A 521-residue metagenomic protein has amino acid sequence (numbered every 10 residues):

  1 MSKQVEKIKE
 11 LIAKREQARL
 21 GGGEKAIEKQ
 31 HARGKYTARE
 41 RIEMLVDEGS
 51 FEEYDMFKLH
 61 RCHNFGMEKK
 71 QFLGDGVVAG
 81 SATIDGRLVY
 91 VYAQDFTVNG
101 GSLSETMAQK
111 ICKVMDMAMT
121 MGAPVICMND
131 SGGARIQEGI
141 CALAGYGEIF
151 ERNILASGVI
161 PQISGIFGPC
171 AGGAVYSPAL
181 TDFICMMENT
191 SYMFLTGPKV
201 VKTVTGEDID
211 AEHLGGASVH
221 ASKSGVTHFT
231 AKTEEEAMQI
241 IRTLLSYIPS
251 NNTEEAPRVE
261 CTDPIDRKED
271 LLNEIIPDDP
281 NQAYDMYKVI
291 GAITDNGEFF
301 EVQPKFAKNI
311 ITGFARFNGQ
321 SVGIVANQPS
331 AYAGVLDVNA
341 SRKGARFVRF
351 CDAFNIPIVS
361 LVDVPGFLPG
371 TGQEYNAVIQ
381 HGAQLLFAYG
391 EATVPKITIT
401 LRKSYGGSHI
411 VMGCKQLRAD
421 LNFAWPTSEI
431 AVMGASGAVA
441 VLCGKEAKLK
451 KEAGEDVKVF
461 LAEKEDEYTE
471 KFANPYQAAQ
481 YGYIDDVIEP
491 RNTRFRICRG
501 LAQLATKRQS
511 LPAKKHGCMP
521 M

Functional and structural regions predicted by a protein language model:
M1-M521: Ligand-binding clefts of soluble mixed alpha/beta catalytic domains
